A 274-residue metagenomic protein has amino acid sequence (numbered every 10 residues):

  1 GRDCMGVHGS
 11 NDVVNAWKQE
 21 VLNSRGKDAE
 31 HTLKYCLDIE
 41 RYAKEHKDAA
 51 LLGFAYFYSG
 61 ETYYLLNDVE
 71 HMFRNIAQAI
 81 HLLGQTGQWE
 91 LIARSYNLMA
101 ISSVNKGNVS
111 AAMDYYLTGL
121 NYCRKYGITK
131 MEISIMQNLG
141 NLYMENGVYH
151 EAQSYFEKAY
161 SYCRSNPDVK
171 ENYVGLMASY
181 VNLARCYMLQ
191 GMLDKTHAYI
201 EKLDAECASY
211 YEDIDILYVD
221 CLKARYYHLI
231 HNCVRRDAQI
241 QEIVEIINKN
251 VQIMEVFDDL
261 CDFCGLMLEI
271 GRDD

Functional and structural regions predicted by a protein language model:
G1-W89, L260: Flexible inter-repeat linkers and adjacent short helices within tandem amphipathic alpha-helical repeat scaffolds
D12, L51, H71, L91 (+4 more regions): Structural signature of alpha-solenoid helical repeat junctions
K18-R25, F54-L65, E90-N105, K130-E145 (+5 more regions): Conserved alpha-helical positions within TPR/SEL1-like repeat arrays
Y35, L193-A205, C233-I246, D273-D274: Alpha-helical repeat scaffolds
L37-K44, A77-G87, L117-I128, E157-D168 (+2 more regions): Amphipathic alpha-helical segments of tetratricopeptide repeats
V109-A112, G119-K195, E206-D215: Solenoidal tandem-repeat scaffolds enriched in leucines and small polar residues
